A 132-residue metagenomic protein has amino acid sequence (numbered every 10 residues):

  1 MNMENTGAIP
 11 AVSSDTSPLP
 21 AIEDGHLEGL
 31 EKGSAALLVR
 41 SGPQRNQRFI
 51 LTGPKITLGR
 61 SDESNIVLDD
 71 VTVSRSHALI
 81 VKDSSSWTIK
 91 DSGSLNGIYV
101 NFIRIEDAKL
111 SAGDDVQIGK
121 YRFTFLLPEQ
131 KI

Functional and structural regions predicted by a protein language model:
M1-L68, K131-I132: Intrinsically disordered, low-complexity acidic Ser/Thr-rich regulatory segments
V39-S41, K82, L127: Residue-level signal for short segments within beta-strands and strand-turn junctions of well-structured beta-sheet
R45-R122: Forkhead-associated
F123-K131: Short, Lys/Arg- and Gly-enriched loop/turn segments at beta-strand edges
